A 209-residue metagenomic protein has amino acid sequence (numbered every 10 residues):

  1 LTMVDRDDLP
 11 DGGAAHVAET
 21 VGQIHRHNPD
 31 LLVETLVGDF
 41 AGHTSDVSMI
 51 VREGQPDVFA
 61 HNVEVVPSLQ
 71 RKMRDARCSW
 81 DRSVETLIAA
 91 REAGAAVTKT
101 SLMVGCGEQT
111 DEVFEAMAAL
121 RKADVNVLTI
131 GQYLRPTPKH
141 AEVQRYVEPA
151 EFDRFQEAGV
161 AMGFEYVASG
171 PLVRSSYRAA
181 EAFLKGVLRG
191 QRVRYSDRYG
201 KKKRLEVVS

Functional and structural regions predicted by a protein language model:
L1, T35, T100-L102: Structural beta-sheet core signal
T2-H16, E108-E112: Conserved glycine-rich "GG(E/T)P / GGGxP" loop and the immediately following alpha-helix in the radical SAM core
V4-R6, G38, V63-V66, Q132-Y133 (+1 more regions): Short, ordered loop/turn segments at secondary-structure junctions
D5, V65-D75, A95-M103: Short, flexible active-site loops
D8-T20, H43, L69-Q70, R74-V84: Active-site-adjacent beta->alpha loops and helix N-cap segments on the catalytic face of soluble alpha/beta enzymes
E19-L31, S45, V51-Q55, C78-S209: Auxiliary Fe-S-binding modules of radical SAM enzymes
V37-D46: Eukaryote-skewed repeat-based solenoidal scaffolds used as protein-protein interaction platforms, primarily
